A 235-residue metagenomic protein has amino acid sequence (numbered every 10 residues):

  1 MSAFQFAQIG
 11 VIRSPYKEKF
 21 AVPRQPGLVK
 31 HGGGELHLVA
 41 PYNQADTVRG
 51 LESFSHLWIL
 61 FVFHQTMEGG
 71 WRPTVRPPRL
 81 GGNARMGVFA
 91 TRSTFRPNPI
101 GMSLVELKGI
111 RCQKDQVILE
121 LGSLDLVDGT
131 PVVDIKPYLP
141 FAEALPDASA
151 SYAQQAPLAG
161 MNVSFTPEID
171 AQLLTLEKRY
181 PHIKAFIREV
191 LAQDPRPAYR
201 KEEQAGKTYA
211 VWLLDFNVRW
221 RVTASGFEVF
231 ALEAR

Functional and structural regions predicted by a protein language model:
M1-A45, L51-S53, P140-V190: Arg/Lys-rich, positively charged N-terminal/basic patches that mediate binding to nucleic acids
S2-Q8, F95-V105, L214: Short coil-to-beta-strand transition motifs
S14, E106-G109, S123, A231: A residue-level detector for short acidic-glycine micro-motifs
K17, I110-Q116, S225: Short, conserved beta-turn/loop elements at beta-strand boundaries and strand-helix junctions
R49-G101, Q193, Y199-A205: Active-site-adjacent substructure of cysteine-protease-like catalytic cores
K114-L124, V229-F230: Short, solvent-exposed secondary-structure boundary/capping segments
L119-A153: Flexible glycine-rich active-site/ligand-binding loops centered on an Asp-His dyad
N217, V222-R235: Enriched for short, Lys/Arg-rich terminal
